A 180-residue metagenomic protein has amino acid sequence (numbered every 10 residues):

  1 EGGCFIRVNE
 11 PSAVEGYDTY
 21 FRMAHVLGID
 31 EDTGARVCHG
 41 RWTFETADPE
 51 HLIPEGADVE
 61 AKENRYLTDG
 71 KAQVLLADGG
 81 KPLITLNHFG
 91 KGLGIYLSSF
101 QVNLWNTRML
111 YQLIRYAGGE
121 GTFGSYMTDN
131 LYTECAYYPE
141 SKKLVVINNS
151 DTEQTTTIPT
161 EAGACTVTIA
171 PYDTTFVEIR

Functional and structural regions predicted by a protein language model:
E1-R180: A conserved amphipathic helix/loop scaffold that creates a polar/acidic microenvironment used either to coordinate
